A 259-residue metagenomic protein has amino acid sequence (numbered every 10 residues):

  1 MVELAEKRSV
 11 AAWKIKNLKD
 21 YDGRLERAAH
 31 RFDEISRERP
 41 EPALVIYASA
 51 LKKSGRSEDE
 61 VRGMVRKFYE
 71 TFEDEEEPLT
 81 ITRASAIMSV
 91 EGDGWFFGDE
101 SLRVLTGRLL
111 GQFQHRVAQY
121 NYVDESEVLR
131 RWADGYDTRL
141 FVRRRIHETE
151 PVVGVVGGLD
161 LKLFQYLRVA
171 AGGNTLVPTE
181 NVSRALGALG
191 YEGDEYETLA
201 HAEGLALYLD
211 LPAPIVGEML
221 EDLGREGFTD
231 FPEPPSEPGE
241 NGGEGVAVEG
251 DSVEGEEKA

Functional and structural regions predicted by a protein language model:
M1-F97: Structure-specific DNA junction-binding interface
M1-P40, R103-Q114, A118-A259: C-terminal accessory module of base-excision DNA glycosylases/AP lyases that mediates lesion recognition and DNA
I87-D99, E150, F164-R168: Short acidic, glycine/Ser/Thr-rich loop/turn "cap" segments at secondary-structure junctions
